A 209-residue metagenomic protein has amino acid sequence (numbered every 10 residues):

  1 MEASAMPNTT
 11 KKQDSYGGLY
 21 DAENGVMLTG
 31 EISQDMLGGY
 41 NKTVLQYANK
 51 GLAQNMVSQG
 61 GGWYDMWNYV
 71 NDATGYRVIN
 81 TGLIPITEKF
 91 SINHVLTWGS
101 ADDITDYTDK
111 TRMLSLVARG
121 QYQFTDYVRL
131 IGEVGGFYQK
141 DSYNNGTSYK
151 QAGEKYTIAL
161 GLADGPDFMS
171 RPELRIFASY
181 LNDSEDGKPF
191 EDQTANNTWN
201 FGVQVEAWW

Functional and structural regions predicted by a protein language model:
M1-Q13, G17-Y143, G153-Y156, L162: Detector for outer-membrane/organellar transmembrane beta-barrel domains, recognizing the amphipathic beta-strand
N68, D192-T194: Tandem-repeat/low-complexity and Cys-motif detector
N145-T147, S170: N-terminal targeting/docking segments
S148-A152: Short, surface-exposed loop/helix-turn segments at secondary-structure junctions that function as lids/hinges flanking
I158, A195-W209: Outer-membrane beta-barrel "beta-signal"
G161-R175: Outer-membrane beta-barrel biogenesis signature
S179-D183: Aromatic-anchored segments of alpha-helical transmembrane domains
E185-D192: Low-complexity, intrinsically disordered Gly/Pro/Thr-rich segments
